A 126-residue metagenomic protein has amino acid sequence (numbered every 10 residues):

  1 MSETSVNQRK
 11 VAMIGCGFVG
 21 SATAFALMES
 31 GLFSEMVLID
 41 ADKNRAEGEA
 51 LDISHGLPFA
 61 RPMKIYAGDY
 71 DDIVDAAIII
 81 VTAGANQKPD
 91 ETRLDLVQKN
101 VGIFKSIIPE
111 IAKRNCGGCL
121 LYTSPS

Functional and structural regions predicted by a protein language model:
M1-Q8: A short, basic/flexible loop-to-alpha-helix module at the beginning of a structural domain
C16: Glycine-rich Rossmann-fold phosphate-binding loop(s) that bind the pyrophosphate of adenine dinucleotide cofactors
G20-S21: N-terminal Rossmann-fold NAD(P) dinucleotide-binding loop
E35-M36: Short beta-strand element of Class I
A41-D75: Conserved N-terminal Rossmann-fold NAD(P) cofactor-binding segment
I80: N-terminal Rossmann-like NAD(P) cofactor-binding module of classical short-chain dehydrogenase/reductase
K88-N100: Glycine/threonine-rich flexible loop motifs
Y122-S126: Conserved small/polar residues in nucleotide/adenosyl-binding loops
